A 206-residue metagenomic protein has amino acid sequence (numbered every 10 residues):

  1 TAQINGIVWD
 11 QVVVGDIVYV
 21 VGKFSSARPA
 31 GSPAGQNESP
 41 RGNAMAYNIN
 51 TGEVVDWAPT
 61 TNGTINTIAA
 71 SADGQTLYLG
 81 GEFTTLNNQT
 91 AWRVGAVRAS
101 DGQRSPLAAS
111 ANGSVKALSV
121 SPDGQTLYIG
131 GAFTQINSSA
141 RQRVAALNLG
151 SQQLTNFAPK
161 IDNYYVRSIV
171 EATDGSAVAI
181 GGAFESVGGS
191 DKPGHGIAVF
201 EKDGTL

Functional and structural regions predicted by a protein language model:
T1-L206: Extracytoplasmic surface signature
